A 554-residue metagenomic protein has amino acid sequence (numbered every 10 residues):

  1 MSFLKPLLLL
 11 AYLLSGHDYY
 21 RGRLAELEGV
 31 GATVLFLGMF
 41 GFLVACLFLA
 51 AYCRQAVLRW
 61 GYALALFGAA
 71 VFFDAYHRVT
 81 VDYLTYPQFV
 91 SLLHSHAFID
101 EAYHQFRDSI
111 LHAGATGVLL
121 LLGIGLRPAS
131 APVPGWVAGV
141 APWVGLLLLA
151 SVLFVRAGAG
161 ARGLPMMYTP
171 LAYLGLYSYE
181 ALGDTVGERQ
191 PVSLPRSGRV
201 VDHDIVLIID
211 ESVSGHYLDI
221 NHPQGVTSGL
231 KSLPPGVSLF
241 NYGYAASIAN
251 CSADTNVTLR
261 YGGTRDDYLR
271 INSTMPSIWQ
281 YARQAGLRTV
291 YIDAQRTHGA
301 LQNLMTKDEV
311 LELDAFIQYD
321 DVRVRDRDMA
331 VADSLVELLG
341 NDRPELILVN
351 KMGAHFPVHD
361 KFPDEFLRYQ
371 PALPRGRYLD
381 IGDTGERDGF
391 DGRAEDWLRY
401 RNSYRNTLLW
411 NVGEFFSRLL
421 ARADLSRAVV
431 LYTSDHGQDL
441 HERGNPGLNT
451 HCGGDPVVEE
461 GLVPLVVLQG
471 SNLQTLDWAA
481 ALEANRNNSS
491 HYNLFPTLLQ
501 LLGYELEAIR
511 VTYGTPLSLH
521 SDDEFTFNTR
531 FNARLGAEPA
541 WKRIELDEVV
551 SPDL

Functional and structural regions predicted by a protein language model:
M1-M167: Transmembrane and membrane-interface helices of multi-pass, inner-membrane envelope-modifying transferases
S2-L13, L24-F36, L49-W60, F67 (+10 more regions): Membrane-interface soluble catalytic domains
F154-G385, L462, S490-S518, T529: Active-site-proximal alpha/beta segments of enzymes that process anionic O-linked groups
G187-S193, D333-V336, P374-V430: A long, amphipathic alpha-helix that forms part of the scaffold/cap immediately adjacent to metal-dependent active
V206-L207, T407-T450, L498-L499: Metal-dependent active-site segment of extracytoplasmic phospho-/sulfohydrolases and closely related
N221, G225-V226, R427-L473: Histidine-centered active-site microenvironments of extracellular/periplasmic hydrolases and transferases
G262-T264, R399-Y400, T475-L482: Flexible glycine/proline-enriched surface loops and loop-helix/loop-strand junctions
D266-L269, D321-V322, R401-R405, G454-V457: A short acidic, glycine-rich active-site loop that binds or catalyzes chemistry on phosphate/adenosine moieties
